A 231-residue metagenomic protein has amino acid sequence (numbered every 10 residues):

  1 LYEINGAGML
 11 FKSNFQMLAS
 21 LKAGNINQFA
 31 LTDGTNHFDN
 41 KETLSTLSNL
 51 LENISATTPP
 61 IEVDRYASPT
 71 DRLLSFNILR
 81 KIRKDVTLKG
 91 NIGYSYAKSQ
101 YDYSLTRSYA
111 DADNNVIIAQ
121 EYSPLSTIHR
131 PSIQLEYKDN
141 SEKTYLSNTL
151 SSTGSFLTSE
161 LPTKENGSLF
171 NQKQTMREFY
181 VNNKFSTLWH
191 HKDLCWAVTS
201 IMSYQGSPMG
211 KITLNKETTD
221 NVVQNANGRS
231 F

Functional and structural regions predicted by a protein language model:
L1-T158, Q172-G206: Membrane-proximal, glycine/serine-rich, low-complexity loop/turn segments characteristic of large bacterial
D102-Y103, G210-F231: Short, intrinsically disordered, charge-balanced linker/junction segments flanking boundaries in proteins
S108-I117, E165-F170, K216-V223: Flexible, solvent-exposed loop segments that connect beta-strands
E160-K164, I212-L214: Short, tandemly repeated low-complexity microdomains enriched for cysteine and small residues
